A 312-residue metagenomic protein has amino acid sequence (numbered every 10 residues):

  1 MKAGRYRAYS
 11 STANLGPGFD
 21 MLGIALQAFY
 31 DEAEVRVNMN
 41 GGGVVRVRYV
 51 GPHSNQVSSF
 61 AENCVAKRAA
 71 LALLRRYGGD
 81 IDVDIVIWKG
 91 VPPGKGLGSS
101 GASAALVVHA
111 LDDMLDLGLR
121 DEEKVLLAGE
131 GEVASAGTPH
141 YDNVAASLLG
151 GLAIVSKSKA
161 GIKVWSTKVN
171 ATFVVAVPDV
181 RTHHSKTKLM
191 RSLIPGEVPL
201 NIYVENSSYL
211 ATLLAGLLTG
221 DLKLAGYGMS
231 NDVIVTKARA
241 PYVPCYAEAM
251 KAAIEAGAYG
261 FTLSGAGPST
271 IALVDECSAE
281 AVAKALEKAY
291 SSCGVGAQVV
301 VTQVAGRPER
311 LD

Functional and structural regions predicted by a protein language model:
M1-K95, H109, D113, L117-L119 (+3 more regions): ATP-binding N-lobe of GHMP and related small-molecule kinases
D20-I24, V133-T138, D142-A145, A160-T167 (+2 more regions): A generic local secondary-structure boundary/capping motif
V37, P178, A272-E276: Short beta-strand-to-loop capping motifs
G41-V45, H184, C277-K284: Short, conserved charged micro-motifs
C64-R76, L210, A249-A252, V282-L286: Short, well-ordered amphipathic alpha-helical segments that serve as non-catalytic structural scaffolds within diverse
D80-G161: Gly/Ser-rich oxyanion-binding loop with an adjacent helix/lid that shapes the negatively charged ligand pocket
T167-K251, E255: Acyltransferase
L217-D312: Glycine-rich, charge-dense phosphate/pyrophosphate-binding loop(s) and the adjacent flexible "lid"/catalytic subdomain
